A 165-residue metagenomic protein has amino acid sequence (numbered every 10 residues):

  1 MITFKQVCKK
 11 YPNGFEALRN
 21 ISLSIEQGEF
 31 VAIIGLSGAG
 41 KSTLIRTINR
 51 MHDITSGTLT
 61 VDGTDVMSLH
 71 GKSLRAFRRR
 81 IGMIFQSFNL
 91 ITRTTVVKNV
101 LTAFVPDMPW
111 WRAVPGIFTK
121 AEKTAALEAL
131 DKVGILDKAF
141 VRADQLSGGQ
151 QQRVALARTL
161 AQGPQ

Functional and structural regions predicted by a protein language model:
I34-L36: The feature captures the beta-strand-to-loop junction immediately N-terminal to the Walker
N49: Helix-to-loop junction immediately C-terminal to a conserved catalytic motif
V66-G82, R112-K123: ABC ATPase NBD coupling module
R142-L146, Q150-Q151: Conserved ABC ATPase signature
L156: Hydrophobic anchor residue at the start of the ABC signature
A161-Q165: A short, proline-enriched helix->beta-strand linker immediately N-terminal to the Walker B motif in ABC-type P-loop
